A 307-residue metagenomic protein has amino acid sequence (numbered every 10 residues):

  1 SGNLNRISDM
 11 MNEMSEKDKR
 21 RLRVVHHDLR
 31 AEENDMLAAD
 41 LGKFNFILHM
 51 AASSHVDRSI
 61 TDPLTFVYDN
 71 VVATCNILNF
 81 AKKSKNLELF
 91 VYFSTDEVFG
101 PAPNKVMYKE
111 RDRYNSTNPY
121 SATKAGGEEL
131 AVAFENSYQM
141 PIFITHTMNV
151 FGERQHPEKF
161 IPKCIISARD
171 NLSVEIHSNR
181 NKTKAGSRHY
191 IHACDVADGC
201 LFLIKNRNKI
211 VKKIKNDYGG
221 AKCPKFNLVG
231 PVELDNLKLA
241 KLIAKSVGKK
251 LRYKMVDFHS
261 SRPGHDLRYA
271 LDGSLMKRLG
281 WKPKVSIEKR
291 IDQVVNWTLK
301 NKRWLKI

Functional and structural regions predicted by a protein language model:
S1-V150, Q293, K300: N-terminal Rossmann-like NAD(P)+-binding domain of SDR-like oxidoreductases, especially those catalyzing
K19-R20, H27, A168-I307: C-terminal substrate-binding subdomain of Rossmann-fold SDR/epimerase-dehydratase oxidoreductases
I77, F134, F160-A168, G199-L203: A short, amphipathic alpha-helix embedded in the catalytic core of nucleotide-handling enzymes
P101-P103, E153-Q155, K159, L275: Short beta-loop-alpha junction of Rossmann-like oxidoreductase domains
V106, P157-I165, I243: A glycine/serine/threonine-rich, flexible loop-to-helix segment that serves as the NAD(P) cofactor-binding "lid"
S116-T123, E153, P157-I161, H189-A193: The catalytic Tyr-centered alpha-helix of NAD(P)H-dependent dehydrogenases
G126, L130, F134, C164 (+2 more regions): Hydrophobic alpha-helix immediately C-terminal to the catalytic Tyr-X-X-X-Lys motif of short-chain
